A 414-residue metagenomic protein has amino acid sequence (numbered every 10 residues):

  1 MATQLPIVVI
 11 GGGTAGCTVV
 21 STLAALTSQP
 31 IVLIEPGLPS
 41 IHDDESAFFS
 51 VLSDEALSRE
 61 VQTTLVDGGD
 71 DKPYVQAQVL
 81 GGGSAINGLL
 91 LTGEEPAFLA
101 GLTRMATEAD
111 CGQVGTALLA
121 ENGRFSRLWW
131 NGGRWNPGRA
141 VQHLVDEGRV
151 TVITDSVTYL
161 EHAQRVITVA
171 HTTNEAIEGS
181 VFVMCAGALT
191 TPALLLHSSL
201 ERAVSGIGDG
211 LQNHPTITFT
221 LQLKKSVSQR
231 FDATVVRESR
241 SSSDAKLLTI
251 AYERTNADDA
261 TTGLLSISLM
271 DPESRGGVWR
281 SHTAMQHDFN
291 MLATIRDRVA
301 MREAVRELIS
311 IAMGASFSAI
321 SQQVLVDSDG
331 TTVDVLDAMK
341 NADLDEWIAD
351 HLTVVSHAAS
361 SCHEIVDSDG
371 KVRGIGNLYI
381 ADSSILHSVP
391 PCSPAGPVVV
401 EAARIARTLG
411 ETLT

Functional and structural regions predicted by a protein language model:
A2-G101, E201-L223: N-terminal glycine-rich phosphate/pyrophosphate-binding loop and immediately adjacent elements
V8-I10, I34, I177-L196, D382: Short hydrophobic core segments
T18-S21, Q29, V181, C185-A186 (+4 more regions): Mid-to-C-terminal "cap/lid" subdomains and adjacent gly/pro-rich loops that border and regulate access to redox
G88, G93-Q164, T173, A319-S356 (+1 more regions): Conserved redox-cofactor binding core of oxidoreductases
S198, R306-M313, A402-T414: Internal hydrophobic alpha-helix adjacent to the cofactor/substrate pocket in enzyme cavities
R237-L325: C-terminal segments that line or cap access tunnels to active or ligand-binding sites in enzymes and enzyme-associated
G374-V389: Short FAD-binding loop at a beta-strand-to-alpha-helix junction that anchors the flavin cofactor in diverse
S388-A406: A conserved FAD-binding loop/helix module that cradles the flavin
